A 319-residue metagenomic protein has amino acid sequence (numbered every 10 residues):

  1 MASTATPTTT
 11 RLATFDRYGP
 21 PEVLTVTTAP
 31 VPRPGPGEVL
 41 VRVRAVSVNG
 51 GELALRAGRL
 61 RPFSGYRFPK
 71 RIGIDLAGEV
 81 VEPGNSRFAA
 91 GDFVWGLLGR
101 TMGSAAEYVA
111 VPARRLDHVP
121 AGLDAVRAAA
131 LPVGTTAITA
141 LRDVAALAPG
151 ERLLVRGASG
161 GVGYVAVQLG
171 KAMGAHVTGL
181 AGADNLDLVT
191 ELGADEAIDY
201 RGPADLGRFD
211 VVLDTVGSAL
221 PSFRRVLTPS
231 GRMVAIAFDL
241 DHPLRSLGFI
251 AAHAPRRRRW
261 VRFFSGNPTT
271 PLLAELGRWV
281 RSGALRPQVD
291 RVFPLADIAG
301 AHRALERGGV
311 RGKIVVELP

Functional and structural regions predicted by a protein language model:
S3-T8, T269-P319: C-terminal hydrophobic helical "lid"/dimerization subdomain of Rossmann-like NAD(P)H-dependent oxidoreductases
P30-V48, L60-R100: Glycine-rich beta-strand-centered segment in the early N-terminal region that forms part of a ligand/cofactor-binding
I74-D75, W95-G157: NAD(P)H dinucleotide-binding glycine-rich loop of Rossmann-like/cofactor-binding domains, especially the beta1-alpha1
P83-R87, V177-L188, S218-L220, L240-H242: Short glycine/proline-centered loop/turn elements that form peptide/ligand docking sites
R127-D199: Mid-domain Rossmann-like dinucleotide-binding core that forms the NAD(H)/NADP(H) cofactor-binding site
A204-V211: A short acidic, Gly/Pro-enriched loop at the edge of an enzyme's catalytic core that lines a small-molecule cofactor
S218-S282, L318-P319: Glycine-rich phosphate-binding loop and adjacent beta-alpha segment of Rossmann(oid) nucleotide-cofactor-binding
